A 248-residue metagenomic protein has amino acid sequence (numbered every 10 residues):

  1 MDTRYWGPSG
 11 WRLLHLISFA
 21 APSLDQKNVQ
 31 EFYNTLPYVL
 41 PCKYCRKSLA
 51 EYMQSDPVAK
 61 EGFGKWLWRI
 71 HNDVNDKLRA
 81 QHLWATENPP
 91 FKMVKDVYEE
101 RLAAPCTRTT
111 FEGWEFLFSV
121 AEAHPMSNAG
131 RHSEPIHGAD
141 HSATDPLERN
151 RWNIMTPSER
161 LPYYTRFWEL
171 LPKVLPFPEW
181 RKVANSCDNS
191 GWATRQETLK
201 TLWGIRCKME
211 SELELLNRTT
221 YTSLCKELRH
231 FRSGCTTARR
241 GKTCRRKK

Functional and structural regions predicted by a protein language model:
M1-K248: Aromatic-rich, lipid-facing transmembrane alpha helices and their immediate juxtamembrane interface loops in integral
